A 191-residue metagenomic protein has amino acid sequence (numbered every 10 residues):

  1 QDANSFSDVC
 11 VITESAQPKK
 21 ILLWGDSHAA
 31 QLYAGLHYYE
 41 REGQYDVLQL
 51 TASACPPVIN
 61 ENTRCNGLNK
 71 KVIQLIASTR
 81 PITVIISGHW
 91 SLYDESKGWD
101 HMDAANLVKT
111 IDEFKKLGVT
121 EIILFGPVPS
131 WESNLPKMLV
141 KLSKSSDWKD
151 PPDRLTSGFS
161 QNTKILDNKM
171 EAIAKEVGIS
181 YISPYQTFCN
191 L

Functional and structural regions predicted by a protein language model:
Q1-L191: Extracellular/periplasmic envelope-modification machinery, especially enzymes that add or remove acyl/ester groups on
